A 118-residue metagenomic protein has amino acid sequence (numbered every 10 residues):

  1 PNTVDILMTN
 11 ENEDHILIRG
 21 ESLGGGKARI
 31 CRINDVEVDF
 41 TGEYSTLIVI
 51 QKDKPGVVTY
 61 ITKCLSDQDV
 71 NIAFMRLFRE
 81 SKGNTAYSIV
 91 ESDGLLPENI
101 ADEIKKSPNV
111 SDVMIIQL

Functional and structural regions predicted by a protein language model:
P1-L118: A conserved regulatory-domain signal marking ACT and ACT-like small-molecule sensing domains and adjacent regulatory
